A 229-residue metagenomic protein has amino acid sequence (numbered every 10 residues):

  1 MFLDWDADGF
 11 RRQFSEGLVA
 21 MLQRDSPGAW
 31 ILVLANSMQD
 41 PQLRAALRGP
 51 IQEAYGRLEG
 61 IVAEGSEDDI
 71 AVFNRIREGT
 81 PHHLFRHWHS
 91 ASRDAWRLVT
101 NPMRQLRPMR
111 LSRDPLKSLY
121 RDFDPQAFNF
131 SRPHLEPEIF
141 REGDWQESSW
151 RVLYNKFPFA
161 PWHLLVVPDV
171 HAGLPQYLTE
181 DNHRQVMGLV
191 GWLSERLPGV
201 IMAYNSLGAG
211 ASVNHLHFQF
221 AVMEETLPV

Functional and structural regions predicted by a protein language model:
M1-L178, M223-V229: Active-site microenvironments that recognize anionic phosphate/pyrophosphate groups
V152, G188-V190: Intrinsically disordered, low-complexity segments enriched in polar/charged residues with Gly/Pro, especially when
G173-V186, L193-V213, A221-V229: Conserved His + Asp/Glu catalytic blocks
H217: Conserved, mostly hydrophobic/aromatic
